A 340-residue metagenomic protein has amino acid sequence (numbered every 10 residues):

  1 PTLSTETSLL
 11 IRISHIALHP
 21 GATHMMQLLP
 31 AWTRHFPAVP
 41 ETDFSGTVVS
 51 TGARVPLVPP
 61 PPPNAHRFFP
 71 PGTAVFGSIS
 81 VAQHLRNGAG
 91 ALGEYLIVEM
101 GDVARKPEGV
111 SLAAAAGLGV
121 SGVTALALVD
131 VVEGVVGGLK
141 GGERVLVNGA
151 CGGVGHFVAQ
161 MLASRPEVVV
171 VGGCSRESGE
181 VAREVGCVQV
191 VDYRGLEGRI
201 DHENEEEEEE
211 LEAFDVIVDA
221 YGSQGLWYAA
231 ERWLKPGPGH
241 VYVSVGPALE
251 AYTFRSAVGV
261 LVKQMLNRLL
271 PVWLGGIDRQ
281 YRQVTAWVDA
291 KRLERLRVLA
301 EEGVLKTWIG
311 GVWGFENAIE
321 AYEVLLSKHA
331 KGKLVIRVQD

Functional and structural regions predicted by a protein language model:
P1-S4, R12-S45, S50-T51, P56-D340: Terminal helix/beta-alpha structural elements that buttress the NAD(P)+-binding lobe
